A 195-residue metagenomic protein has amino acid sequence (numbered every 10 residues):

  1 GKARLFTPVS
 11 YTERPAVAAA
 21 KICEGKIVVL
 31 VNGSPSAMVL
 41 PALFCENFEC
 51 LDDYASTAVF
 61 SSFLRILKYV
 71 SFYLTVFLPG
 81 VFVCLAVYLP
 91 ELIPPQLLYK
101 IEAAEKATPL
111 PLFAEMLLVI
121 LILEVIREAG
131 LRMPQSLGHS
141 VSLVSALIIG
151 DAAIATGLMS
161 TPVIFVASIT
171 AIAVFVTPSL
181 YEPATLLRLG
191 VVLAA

Functional and structural regions predicted by a protein language model:
G1-E115, Y181: Cytosolic regulatory modules rich in charged/polar residues
T75, V81-C84, L89, I93-A195: Generic detector of multi-pass transmembrane helix bundles and their immediately adjacent loops in polytopic membrane
